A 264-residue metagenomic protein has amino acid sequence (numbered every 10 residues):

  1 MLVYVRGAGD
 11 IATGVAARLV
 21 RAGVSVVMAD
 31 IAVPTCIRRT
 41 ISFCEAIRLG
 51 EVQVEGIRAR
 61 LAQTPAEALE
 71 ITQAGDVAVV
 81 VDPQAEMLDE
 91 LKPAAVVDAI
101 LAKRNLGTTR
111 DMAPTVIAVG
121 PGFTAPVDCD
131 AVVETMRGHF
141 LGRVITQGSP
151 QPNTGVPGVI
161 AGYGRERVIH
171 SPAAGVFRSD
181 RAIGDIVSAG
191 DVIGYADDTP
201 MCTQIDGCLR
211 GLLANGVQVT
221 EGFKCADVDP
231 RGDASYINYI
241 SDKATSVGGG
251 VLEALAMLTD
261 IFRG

Functional and structural regions predicted by a protein language model:
M1-G264: Well-ordered secondary-structure scaffolds
